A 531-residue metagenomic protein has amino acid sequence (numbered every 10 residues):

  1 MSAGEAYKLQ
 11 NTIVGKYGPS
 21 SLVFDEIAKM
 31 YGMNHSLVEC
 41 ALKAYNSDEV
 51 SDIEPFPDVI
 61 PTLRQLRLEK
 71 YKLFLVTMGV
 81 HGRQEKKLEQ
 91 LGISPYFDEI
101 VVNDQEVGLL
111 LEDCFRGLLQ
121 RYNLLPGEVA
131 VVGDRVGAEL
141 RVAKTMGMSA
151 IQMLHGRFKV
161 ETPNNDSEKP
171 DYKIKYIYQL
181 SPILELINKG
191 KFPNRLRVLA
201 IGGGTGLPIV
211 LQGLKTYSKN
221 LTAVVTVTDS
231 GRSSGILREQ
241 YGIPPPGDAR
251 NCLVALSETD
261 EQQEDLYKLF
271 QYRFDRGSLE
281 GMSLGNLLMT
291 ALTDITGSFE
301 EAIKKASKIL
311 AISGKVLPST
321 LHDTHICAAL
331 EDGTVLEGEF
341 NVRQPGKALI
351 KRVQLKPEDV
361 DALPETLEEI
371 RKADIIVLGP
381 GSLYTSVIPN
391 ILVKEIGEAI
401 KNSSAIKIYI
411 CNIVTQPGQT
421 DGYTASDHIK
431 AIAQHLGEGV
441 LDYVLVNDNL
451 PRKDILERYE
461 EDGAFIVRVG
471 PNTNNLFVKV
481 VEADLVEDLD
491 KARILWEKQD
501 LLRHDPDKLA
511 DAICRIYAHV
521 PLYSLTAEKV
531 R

Functional and structural regions predicted by a protein language model:
S2-S47: A metal-dependent, Asp-based hydrolase signature
V38-E54, V59-L91, E99-L109: Substrate-recognition element of Asp-dependent hydrolases with the DxDx(T/V) motif
R64, V80-F192: Asp-based, Mg2+/Mn2+-dependent phosphohydrolase catalytic module
Y71, M148, S218-K219, S403-K407 (+2 more regions): A short helix->loop->beta-strand "cap" motif at the edges of active sites that frequently abuts
Q212, T216-Y217, V225-P244, K347 (+4 more regions): Conserved phosphate- and dinucleotide-binding cores of soluble alpha/beta proteins, encompassing both enzyme active
T226-A348, D500, K508-H519, T526-R531: Electropositive, gly/pro-rich neighborhoods at or near active sites that engage anionic ligands
P318, H322-Y384: Active-site gating loop/helix substructures
G422-R531: C-terminal functional extensions of proteins
